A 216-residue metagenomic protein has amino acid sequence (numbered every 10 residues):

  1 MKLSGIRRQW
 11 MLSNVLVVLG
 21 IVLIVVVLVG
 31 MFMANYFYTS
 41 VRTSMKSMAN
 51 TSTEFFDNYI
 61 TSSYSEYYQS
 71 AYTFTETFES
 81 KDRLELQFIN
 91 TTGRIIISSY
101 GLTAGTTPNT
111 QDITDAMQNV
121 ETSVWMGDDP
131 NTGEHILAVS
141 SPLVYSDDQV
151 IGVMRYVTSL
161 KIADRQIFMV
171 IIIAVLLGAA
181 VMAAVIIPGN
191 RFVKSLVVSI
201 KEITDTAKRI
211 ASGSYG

Functional and structural regions predicted by a protein language model:
K2-R94, Y100-T103, R165: Juxtamembrane segments flanking the first transmembrane helix of membrane-anchored signal-transduction proteins
S13, V26-A34, I173, L177-V197 (+1 more regions): Cytosolic-side ends of inner-membrane transmembrane helices, especially those that anchor bacterial signal-transduction
N50, E54, F168, K201 (+1 more regions): Solvent-exposed alpha-helix faces
F74-T75, D112, Q166, L196 (+1 more regions): Hydrophobic alpha-helical segments typical of transmembrane helices and their membrane-interface/capping positions
K81-D82, Q118-V120, G213: Structured helix-beta-strand junction loops
I96-I97, I151: Generic structural signal for well-ordered beta-strand positions
T103-V170: Extracytoplasmic
S195-G216: Membrane-proximal alpha-helical signal-transduction linkers
